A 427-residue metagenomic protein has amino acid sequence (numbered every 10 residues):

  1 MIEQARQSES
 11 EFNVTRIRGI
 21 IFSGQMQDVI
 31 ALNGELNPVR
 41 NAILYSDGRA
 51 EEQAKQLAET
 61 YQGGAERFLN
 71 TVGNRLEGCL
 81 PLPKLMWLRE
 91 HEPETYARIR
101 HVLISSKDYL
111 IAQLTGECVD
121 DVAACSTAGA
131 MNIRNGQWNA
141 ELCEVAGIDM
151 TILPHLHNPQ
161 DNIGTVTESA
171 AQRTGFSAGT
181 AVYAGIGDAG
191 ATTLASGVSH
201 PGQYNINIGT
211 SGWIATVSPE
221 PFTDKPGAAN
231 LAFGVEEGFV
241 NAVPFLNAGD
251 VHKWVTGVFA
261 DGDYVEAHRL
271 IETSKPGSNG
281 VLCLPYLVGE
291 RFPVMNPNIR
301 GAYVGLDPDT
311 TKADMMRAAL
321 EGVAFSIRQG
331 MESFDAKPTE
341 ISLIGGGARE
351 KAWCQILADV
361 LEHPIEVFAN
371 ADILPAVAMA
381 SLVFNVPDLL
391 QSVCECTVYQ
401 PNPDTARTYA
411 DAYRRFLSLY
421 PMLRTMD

Functional and structural regions predicted by a protein language model:
M1-R18, K84-Y96: Conserved active-site "lid/cap" helical segment
E11-L82: Active-site phosphate-binding/coordination module
E51, A58-R75, L80-C118, A124 (+5 more regions): Active-site core segments that coordinate phosphate-bearing ligands/cofactors across diverse enzyme families
G147-N158: A conserved helix-loop-beta module that forms one wall/lid of the active-site cleft in ATP-utilizing catalytic domains
